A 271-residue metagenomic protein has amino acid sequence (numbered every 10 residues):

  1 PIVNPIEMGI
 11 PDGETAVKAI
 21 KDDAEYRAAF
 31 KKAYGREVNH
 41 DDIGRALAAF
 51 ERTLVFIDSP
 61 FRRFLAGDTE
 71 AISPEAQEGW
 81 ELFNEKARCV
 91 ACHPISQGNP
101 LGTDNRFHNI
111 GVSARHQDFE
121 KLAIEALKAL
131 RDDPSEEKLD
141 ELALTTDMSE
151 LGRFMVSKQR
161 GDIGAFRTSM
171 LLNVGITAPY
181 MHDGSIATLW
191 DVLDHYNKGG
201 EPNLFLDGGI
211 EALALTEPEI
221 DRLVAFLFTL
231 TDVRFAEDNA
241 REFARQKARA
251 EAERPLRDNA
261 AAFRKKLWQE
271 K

Functional and structural regions predicted by a protein language model:
P1-K271: Periplasmic c-type cytochrome electron-transfer domains
